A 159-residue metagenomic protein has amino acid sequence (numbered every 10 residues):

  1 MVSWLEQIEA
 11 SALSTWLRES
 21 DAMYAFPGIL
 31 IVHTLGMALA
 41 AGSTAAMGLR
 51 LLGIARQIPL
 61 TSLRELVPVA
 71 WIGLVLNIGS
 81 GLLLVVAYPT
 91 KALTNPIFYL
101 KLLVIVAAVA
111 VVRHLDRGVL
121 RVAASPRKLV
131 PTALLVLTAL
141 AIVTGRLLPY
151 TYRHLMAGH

Functional and structural regions predicted by a protein language model:
M1-H159: Polytopic transmembrane helical bundles with strong interfacial aromatic enrichment
